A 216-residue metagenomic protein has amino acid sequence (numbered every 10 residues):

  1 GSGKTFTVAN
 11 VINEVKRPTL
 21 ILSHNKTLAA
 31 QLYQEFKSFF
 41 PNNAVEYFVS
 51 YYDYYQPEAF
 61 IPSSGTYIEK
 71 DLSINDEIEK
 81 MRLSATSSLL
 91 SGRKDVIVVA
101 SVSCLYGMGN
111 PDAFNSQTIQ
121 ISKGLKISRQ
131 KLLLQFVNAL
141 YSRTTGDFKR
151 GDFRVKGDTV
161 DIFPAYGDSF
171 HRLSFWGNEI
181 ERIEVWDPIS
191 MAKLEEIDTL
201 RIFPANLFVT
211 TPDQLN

Functional and structural regions predicted by a protein language model:
G1-N216: ASCE RecA-like P-loop NTPase motor cores that couple ATP hydrolysis to mechanical translocation on nucleic acids
